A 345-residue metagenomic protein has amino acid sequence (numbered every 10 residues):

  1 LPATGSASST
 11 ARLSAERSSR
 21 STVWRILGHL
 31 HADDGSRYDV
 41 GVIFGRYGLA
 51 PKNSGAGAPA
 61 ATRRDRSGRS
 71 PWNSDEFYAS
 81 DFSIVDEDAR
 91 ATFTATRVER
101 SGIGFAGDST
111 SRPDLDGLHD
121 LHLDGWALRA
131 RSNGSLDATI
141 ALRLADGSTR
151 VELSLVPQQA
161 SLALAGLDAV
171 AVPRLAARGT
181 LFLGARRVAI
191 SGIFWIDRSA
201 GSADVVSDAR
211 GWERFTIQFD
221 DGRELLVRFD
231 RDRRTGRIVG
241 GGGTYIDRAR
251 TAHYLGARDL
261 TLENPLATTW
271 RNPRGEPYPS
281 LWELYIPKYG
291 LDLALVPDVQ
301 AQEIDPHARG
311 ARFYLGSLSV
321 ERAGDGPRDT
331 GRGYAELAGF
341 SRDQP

Functional and structural regions predicted by a protein language model:
L1-P345: Structured soluble/peripheral alpha/beta segments that form catalytic or ligand/cofactor-binding pockets
